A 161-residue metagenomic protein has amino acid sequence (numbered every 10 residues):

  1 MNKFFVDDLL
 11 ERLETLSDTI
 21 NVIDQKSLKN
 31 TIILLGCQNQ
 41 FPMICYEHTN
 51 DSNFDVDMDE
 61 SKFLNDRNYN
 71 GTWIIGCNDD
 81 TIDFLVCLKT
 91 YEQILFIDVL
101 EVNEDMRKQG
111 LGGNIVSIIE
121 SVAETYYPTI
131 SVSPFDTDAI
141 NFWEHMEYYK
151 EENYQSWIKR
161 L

Functional and structural regions predicted by a protein language model:
M1-H48: Conserved N-terminal entry element of GNAT/NAT acetyltransferase domains
L28, L34-D98: Acetyl-CoA-dependent GNAT
Q93-E104, S133: Conserved acetyl-CoA binding element of GNAT-fold acetyltransferases
D98-V99, R107, I140-H145: Acidic/histidine-enriched, beta-strand-rich ligand/metal-binding domains
V102, K108-S121: Conserved acetyl-CoA-binding loop-helix of GNAT-fold acetyltransferases
I130-E144, I158-L161: Conserved beta-strand-loop-alpha-helix junction that forms the acyl-donor binding cleft
E144-N153: Conserved acetyl-CoA-binding loop of GNAT-fold acetyltransferases
